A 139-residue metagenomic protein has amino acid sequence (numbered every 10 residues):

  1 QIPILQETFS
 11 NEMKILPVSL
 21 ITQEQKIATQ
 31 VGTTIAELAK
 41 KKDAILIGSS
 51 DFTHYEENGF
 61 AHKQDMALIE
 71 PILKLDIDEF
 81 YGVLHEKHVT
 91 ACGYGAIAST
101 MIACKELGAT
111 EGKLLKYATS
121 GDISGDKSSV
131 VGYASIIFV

Functional and structural regions predicted by a protein language model:
Q1-I45, Y55-V139: Flexible, D/E/H-enriched segments
S49: Generic enzyme active-site microenvironment
F52: Active-site metal-binding loops of divalent metal-dependent hydrolases
